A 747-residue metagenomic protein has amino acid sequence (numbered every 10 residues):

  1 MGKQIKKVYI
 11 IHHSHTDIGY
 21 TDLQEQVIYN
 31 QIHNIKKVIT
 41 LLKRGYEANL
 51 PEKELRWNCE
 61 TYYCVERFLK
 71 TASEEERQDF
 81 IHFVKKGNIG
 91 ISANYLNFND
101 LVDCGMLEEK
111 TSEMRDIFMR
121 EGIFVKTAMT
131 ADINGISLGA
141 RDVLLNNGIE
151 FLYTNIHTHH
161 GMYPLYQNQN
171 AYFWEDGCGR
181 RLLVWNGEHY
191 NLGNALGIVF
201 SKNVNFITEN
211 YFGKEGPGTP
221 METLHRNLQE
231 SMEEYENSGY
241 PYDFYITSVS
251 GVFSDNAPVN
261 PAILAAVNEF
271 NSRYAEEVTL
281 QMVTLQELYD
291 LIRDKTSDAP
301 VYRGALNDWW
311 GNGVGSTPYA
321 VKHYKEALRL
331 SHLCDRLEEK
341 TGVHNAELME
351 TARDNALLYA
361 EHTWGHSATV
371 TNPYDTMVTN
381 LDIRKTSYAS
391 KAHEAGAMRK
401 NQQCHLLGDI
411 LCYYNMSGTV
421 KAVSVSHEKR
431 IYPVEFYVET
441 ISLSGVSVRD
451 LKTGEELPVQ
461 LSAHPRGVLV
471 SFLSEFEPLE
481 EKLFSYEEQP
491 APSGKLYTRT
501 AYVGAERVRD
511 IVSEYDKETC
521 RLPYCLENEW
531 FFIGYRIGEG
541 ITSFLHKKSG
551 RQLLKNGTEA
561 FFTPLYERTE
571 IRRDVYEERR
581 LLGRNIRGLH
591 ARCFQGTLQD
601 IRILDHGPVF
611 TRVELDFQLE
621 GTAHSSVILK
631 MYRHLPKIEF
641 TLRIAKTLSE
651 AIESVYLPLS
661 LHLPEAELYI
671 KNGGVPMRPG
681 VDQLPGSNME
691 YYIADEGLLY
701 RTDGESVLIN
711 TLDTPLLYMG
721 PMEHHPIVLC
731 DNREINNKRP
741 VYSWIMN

Functional and structural regions predicted by a protein language model:
M1-Y414, T419, T453, G596-N747: Catalytic-domain carbohydrate-binding cleft regions of carbohydrate-active enzymes
S201, A346-E350, L358-I644, V655: Catalytic and substrate-binding regions of extracellular carbohydrate-active enzymes, especially polysaccharide lyases
